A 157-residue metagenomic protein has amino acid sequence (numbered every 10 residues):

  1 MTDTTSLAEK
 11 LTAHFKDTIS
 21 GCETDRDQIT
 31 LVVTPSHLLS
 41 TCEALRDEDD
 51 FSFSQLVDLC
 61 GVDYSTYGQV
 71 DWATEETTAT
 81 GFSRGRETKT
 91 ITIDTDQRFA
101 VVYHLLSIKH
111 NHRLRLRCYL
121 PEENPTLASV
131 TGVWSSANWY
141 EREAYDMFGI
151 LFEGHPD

Functional and structural regions predicted by a protein language model:
M1-D157: Terminal low-complexity/charged segments
